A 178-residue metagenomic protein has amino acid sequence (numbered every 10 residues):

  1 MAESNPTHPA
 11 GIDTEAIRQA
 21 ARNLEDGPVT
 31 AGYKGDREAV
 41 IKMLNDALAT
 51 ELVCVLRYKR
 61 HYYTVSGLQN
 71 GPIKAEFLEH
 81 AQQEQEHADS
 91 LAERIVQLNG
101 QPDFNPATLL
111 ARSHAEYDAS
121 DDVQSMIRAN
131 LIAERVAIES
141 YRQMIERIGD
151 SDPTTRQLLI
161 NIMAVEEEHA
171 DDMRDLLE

Functional and structural regions predicted by a protein language model:
M1-E178: Iron-associated oxidoreductase/ferritin-like identity signal
